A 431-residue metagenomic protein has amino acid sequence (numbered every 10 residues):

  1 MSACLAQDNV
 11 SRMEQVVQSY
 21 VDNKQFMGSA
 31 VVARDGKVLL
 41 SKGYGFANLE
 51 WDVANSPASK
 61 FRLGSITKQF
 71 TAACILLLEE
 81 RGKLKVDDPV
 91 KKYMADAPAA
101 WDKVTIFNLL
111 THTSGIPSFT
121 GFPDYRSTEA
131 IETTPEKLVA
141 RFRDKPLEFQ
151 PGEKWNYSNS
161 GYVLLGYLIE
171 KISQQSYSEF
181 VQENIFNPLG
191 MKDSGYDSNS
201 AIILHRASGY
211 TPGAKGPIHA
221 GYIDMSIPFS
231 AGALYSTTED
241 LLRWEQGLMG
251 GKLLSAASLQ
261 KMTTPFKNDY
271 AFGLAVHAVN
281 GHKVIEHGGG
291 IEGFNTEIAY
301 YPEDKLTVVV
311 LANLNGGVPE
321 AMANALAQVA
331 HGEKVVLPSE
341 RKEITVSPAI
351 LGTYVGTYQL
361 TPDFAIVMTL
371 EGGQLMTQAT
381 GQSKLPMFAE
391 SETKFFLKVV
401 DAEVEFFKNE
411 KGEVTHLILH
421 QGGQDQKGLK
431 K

Functional and structural regions predicted by a protein language model:
Q7-K42, E129, S173-E183, N187 (+1 more regions): Catalytic loop of the DD-peptidase/beta-lactamase superfamily, centered on the K-T-G motif and neighboring
D8, R12-V16, S65, F70 (+15 more regions): Extracytoplasmic/secreted proteins, especially bacterial periplasmic and envelope-associated proteins
F26, D35, F46-N159, Q175 (+2 more regions): Active-site-proximal loop and beta-strand segments within enzyme catalytic domains
L39, A97-T105, G115-G121, S178 (+3 more regions): Secretory-pathway/luminal and periplasmic proteins that interact with or process carbohydrate-rich
E79, K91, T111, I169-E170 (+2 more regions): Residue-level preference for well-ordered alpha-helical positions
V104-T105, T111, F142, Y157-S160 (+6 more regions): Short, solvent-exposed loop/turn segments at the edges of secondary structure
